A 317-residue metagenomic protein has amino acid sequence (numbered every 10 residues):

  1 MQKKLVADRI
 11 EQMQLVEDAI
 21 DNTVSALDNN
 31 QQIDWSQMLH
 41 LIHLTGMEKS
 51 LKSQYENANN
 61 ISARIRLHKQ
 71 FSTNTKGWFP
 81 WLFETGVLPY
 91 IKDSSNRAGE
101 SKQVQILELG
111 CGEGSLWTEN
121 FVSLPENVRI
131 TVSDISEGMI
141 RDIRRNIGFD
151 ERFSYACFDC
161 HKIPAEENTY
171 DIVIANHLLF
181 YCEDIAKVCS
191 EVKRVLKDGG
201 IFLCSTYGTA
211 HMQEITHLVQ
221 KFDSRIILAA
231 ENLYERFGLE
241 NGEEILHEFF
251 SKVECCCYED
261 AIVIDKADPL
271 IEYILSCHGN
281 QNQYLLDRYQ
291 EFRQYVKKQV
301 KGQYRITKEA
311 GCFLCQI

Functional and structural regions predicted by a protein language model:
M1-T45: Short, charged amphipathic alpha-helical surface segments
L44-S101, S115: Conserved class I S-adenosyl-L-methionine
T75, E113-S115, L233-L239, E244-E248 (+1 more regions): Conserved Class I S-adenosyl-L-methionine
Q105-K162: Class I SAM-dependent methyltransferase SAM/SAH-binding core
H161-V173: A short acidic, Gly/Pro-enriched loop at the edge of an enzyme's catalytic core that lines a small-molecule cofactor
I172-I185: A short SAM/SAH-binding and catalytic strip from SAM-dependent methyltransferases
A186-D198: A short glycine-rich, Lys/Arg-flanked "PGG" loop and its adjoining helix->strand segment in the class I
L203-R225: Conserved class I S-adenosyl-L-methionine
